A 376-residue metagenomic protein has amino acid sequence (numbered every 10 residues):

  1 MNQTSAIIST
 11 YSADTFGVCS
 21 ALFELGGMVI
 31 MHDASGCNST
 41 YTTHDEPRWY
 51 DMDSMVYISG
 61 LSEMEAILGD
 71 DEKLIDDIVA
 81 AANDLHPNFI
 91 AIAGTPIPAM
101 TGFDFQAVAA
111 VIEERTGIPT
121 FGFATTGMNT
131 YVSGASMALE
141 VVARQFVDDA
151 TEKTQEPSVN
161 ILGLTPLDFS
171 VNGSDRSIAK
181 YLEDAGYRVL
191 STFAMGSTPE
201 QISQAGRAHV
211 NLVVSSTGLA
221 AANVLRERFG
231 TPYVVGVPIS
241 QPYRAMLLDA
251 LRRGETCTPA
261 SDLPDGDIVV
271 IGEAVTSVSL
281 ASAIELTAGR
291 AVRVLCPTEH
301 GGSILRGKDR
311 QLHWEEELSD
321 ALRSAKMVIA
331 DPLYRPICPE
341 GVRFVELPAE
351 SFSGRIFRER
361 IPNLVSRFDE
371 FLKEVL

Functional and structural regions predicted by a protein language model:
M1-L376: An N-terminal assembly and electron-transfer interface module characteristic of large anaerobic redox and radical
